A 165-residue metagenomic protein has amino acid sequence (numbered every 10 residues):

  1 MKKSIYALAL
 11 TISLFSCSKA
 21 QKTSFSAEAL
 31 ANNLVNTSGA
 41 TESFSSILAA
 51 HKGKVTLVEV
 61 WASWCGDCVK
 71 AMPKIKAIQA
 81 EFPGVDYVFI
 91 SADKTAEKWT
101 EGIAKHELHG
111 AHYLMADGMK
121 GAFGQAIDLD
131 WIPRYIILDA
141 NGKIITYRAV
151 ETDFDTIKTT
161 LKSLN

Functional and structural regions predicted by a protein language model:
M1-S38, T160, N165: N-terminal targeting signals for export/organelle localization
N33-T56: A short beta-strand-turn-helix
K54-T56, V60-W64, W131: Short pre-active-site segment immediately N-terminal to redox-active cysteine/selenocysteine motifs in thiol-based
V60-A77: Conserved redox-active cysteine motifs that mediate thiol-disulfide chemistry, especially di-cysteine Cys-X(1-2)-Cys
S63, T95, K143: Conserved Rossmann-like nucleotide-cofactor binding loop
I78-M119, I132: Conserved segment of the thioredoxin-like fold in thiol-based oxidoreductases
L108, M115-K162: Thiol/disulfide oxidoreductase modules built on the thioredoxin-like
